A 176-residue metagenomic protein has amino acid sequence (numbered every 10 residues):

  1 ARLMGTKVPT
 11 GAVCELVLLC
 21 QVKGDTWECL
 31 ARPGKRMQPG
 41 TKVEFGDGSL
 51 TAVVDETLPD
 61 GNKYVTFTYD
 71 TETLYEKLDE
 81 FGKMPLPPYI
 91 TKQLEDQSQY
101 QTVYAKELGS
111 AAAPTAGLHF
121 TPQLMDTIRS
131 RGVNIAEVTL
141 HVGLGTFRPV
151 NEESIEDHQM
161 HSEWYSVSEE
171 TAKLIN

Functional and structural regions predicted by a protein language model:
A1-N176: Surface-exposed, charge/polar-rich loops and edge strands
